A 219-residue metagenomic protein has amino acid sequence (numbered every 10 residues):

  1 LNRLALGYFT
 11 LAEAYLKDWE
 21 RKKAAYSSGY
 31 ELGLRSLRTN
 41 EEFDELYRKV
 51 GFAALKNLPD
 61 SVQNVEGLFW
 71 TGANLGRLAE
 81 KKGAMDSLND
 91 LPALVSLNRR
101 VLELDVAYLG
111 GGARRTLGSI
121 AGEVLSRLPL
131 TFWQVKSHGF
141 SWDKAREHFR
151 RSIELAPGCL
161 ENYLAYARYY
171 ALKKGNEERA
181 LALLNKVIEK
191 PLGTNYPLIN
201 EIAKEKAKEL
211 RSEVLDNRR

Functional and structural regions predicted by a protein language model:
L6-L104, A113-R151, A171-L172, E178-A182 (+2 more regions): Short coil/linker segments at helix-helix boundaries
V65, L109-G111, L160-E161: Helix-start (N-cap) detector for alpha-helical repeat units in TPR-like alpha-solenoids, especially tetratricopeptide
L104-V106, L155-P157: A short, structured loop/turn motif at beta-sheet edges
